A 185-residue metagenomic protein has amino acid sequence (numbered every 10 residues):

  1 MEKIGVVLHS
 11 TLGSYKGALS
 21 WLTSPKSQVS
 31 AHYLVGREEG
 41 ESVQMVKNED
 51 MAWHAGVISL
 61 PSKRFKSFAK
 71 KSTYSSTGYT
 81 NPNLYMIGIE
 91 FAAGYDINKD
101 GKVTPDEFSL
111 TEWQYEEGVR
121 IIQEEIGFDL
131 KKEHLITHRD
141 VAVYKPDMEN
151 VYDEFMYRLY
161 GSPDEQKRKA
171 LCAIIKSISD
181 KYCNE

Functional and structural regions predicted by a protein language model:
M1-T80: N-terminal catalytic cores of peptidoglycan-degrading enzymes
T80, L84-G88, A92-E185: Basic/polar, cationic surfaces and motifs that engage anionic cell-wall and phosphate/carboxylate ligands
